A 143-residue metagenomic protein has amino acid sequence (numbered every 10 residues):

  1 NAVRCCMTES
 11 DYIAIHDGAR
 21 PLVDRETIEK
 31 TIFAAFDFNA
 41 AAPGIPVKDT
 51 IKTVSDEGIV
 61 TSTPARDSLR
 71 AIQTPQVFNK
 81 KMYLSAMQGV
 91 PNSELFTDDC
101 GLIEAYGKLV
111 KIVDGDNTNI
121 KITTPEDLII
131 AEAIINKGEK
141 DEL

Functional and structural regions predicted by a protein language model:
N1-Y12: Active-site nucleotide-sugar/metal-binding loop of Leloir-type enzymes
A2, H16-D17, P46, N79 (+1 more regions): Residue-level signal for inorganic ion chemistry
M7, F33-F36, N136: Residue-level signal for alpha-helix termini/capping positions
S10, H16-A19, T74: Short acidic donor-binding/metal-coordinating loop in glycosyltransferase active sites
I13-H16, K111-D114: Short beta-strands and strand-loop turn motifs
G18, T27, G115-T118, D127-I130: Residue-level recognition of oxygen-bearing side chains
L22-V113, L143: Conserved core of the sugar-phosphate nucleotidyltransferase
D98-C100, N117-N119, I129-L143: SAM-dependent methyltransferases
